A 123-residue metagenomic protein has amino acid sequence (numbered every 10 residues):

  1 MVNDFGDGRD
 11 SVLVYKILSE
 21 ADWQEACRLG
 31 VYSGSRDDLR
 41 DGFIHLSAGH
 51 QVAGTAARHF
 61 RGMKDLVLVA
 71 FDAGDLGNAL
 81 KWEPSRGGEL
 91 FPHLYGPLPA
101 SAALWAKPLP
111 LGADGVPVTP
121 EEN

Functional and structural regions predicted by a protein language model:
V2-N123: Conserved, structured core segments of small domains
